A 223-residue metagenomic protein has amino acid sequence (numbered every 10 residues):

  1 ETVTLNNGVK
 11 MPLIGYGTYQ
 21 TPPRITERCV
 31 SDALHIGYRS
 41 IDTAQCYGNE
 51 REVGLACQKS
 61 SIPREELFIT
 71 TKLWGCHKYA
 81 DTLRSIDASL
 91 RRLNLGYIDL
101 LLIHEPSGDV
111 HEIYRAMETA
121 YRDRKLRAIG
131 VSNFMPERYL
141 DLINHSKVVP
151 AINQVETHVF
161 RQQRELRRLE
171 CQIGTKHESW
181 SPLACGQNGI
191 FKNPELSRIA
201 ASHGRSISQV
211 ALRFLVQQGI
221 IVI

Functional and structural regions predicted by a protein language model:
E1-L67, L183: N-terminal binding-site loop/beta-alpha segment at the start of enzyme catalytic domains that lines or forms
E1-V3, R51, L55-Q58, I86-D87 (+2 more regions): Alpha-helical scaffolding within the catalytic cores of extracellular/periplasmic polymer-degrading hydrolases
T21-L34, H77-L93, E112, E137-L140 (+1 more regions): Short, acidic/polar
T21-R24, D42-E52, G75-A80, P106-H111 (+2 more regions): Acidic-and-aromatic substrate-binding clefts and catalytic sites of carbohydrate-active enzymes
S40, Y97-L100, A128, I152: Residues at the N-termini of beta-strands
R64-H77, D99-P106, N133: A short, structured active-site edge motif that brings together acidic residues
T82-I103, T119-D123: CE4/NodB-like, metal-dependent polysaccharide N-deacetylase domain that modifies extracellular/periplasmic N-acetylated
E105-I223: Beta/alpha (TIM)-barrel catalytic core signal, keyed to glycine-rich beta->alpha loops juxtaposed to Asp/Glu that bind
